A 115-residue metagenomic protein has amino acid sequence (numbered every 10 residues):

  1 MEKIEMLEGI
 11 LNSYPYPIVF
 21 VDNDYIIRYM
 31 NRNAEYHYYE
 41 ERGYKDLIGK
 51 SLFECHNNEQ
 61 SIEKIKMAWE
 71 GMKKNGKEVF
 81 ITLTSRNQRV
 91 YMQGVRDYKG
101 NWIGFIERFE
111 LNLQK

Functional and structural regions predicted by a protein language model:
M1-M30: Sensory modules in modular signal-transduction proteins
Y29, N33, H37-K115: Sensory/regulatory domains in signal-transduction proteins
